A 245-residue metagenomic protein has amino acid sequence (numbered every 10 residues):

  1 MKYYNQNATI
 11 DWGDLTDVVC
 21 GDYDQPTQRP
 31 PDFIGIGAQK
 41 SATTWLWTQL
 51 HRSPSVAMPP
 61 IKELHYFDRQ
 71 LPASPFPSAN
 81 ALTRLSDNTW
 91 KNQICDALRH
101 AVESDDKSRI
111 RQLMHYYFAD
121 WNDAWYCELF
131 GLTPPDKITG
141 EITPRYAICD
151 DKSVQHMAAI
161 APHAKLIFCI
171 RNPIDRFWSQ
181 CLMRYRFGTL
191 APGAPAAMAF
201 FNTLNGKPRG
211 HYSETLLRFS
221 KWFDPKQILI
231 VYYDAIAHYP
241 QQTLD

Functional and structural regions predicted by a protein language model:
M1-K137, I142-T143, I160, F177 (+2 more regions): PAPS-dependent sulfotransferase catalytic core
S55-V56, E63-L64, L71-A73, P77-S86 (+3 more regions): PAPS-dependent sulfotransferase catalytic domain
